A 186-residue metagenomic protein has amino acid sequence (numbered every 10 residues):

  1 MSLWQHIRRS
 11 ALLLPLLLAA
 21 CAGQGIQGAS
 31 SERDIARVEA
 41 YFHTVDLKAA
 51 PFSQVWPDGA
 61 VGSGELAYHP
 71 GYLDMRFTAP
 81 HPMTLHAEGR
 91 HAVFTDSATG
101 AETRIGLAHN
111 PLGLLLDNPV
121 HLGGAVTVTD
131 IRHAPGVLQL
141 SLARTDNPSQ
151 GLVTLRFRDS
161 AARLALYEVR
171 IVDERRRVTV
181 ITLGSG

Functional and structural regions predicted by a protein language model:
S2-L12: Bacterial N-terminal signal peptides that target proteins for export
S10-A20: Bacterial N-terminal signal peptides
C21-S63, H69-G71: N-terminal leader/targeting segments and the immediate start of mature chains
A36-F52, W56-P57, T95-L152: Flexible, processing/modification-adjacent segments and terminal tails in exported/periplasmic/extracellular proteins
T44-D46, A67-L73, A87-H91, F157-L166: Short, solvent-exposed coil/turn segments at beta-strand boundaries
F52, L73-F77, A92-T95, L140-L142 (+1 more regions): Short hydrophobic/aromatic-rich beta-strand segments that constitute the beta-sheet cores of beta-sandwich/beta-barrel
E65-L114: An acidic-aromatic
G123-G124, D130-G186: Gly/Pro-enriched, hydrophobic low-complexity segments that function as extracytoplasmic propeptides/linkers
